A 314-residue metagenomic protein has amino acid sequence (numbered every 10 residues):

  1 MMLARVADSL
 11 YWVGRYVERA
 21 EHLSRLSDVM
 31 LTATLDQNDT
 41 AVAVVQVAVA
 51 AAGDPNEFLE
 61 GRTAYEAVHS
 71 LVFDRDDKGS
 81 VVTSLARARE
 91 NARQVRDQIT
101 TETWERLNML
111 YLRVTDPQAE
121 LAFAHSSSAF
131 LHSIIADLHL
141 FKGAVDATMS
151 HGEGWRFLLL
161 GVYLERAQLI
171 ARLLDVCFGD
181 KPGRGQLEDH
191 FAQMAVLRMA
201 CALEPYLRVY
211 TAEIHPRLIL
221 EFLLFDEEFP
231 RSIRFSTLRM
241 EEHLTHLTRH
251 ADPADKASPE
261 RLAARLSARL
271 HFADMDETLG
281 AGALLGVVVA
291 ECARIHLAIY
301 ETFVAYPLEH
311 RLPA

Functional and structural regions predicted by a protein language model:
M1-A314: Alpha-helical transmembrane segments and their helix-helix packing motifs
